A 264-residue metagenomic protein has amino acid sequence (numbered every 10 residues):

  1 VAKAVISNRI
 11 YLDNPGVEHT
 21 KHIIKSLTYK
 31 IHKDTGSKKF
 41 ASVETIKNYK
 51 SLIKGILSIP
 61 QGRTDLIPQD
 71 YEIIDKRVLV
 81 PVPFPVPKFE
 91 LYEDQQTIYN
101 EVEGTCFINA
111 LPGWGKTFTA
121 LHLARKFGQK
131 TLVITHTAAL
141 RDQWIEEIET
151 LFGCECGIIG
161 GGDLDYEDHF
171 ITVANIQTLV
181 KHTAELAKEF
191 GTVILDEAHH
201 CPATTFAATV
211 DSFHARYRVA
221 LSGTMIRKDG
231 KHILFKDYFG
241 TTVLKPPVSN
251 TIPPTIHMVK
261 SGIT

Functional and structural regions predicted by a protein language model:
V1-T35: Short Lys/Arg-enriched alpha/beta "domain-start" segment
K25-V78: Interdomain "pre-motor" coupling segment immediately N-terminal to P-loop NTPase/helicase cores
K30-I31, A138-D163: Conserved helix-turn-beta segment of the N-terminal RecA-like "Helicase ATP-binding" lobe in SF1/SF2 helicases
I73-N109: Conserved pre-motif I regulatory segment
G104-F127, L132: Walker A/P-loop
D142-Q143, E167, K181-H182, R227-I233: Switch/connector loops and helix/strand junctions flanking conserved nucleotide-binding motifs in nucleotide-processing
G161-T192, A203-A208: Conserved helix/coil segment N-terminal to the catalytic DExD/H
G191-T192, H199-M258: Post-DEXD/H (motif II) to motif III coupling segment of the RecA-like Helicase ATP-binding lobe
